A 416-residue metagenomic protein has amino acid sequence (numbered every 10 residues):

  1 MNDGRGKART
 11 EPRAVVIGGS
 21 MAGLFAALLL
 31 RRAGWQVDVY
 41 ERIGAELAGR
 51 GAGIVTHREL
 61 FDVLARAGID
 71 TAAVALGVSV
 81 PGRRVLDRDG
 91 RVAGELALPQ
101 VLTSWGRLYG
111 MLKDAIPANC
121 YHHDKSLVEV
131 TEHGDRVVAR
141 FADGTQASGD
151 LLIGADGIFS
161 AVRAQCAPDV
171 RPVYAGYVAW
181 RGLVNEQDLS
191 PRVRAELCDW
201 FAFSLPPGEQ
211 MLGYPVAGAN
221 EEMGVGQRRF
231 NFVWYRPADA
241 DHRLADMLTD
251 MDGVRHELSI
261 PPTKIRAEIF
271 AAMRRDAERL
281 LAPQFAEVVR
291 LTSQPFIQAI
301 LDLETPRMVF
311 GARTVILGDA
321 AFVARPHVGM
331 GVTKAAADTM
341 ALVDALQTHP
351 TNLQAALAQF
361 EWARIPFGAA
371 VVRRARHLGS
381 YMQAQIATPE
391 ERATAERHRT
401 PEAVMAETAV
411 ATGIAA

Functional and structural regions predicted by a protein language model:
N2-A14, R31-A33, H57-D188, A416: Conserved N-terminal helical subregion
N2-P12, R32, T263, R279-E287 (+4 more regions): C-terminal helical "tail/cap" subdomain of flavin- and related membrane-associated enzymes
V16-R32, Q36-D38, I153-G154, W180 (+3 more regions): Conserved mid-domain beta->alpha element of the FAD-binding
A22, A45, F159: Conserved Rossmann-like nucleotide-cofactor binding loop
V39-I43: Conserved acidic E/D residue at the C-terminus of a beta-strand in Rossmann-like folds
A45-V63: Conserved N-terminal glycine-rich FAD pyrophosphate-binding loop of Rossmann-like flavoproteins
E95-L98, S104, Y109, L189-V288: Conserved FAD/dinucleotide-binding core of flavoprotein oxidoreductases
S160, A179, Q210-L212, A219 (+1 more regions): Histidine-centered metal-chelating micro-motifs
